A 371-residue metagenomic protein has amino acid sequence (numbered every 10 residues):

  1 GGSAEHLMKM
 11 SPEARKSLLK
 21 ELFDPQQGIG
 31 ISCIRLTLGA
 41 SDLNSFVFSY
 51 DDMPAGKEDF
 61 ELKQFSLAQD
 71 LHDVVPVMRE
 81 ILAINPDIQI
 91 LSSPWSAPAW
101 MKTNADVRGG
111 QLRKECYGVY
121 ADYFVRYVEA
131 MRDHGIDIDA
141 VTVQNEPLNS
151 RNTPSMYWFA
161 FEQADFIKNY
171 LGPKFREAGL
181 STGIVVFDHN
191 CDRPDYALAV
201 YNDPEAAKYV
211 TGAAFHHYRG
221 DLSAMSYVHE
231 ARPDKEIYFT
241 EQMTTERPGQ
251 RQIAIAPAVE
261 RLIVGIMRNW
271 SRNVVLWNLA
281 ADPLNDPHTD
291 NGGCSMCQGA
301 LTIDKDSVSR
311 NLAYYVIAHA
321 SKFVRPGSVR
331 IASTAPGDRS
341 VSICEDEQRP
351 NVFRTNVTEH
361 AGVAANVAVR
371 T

Functional and structural regions predicted by a protein language model:
G1-G2, P147, M243: Short, histidine-centered active-site or binding-site loop motifs used for metal coordination, general acid-base
G1-I138, F159, N169: N-terminal catalytic cores of secreted or lumenal carbohydrate-active enzymes
G39, S93-W95, V143-E146, H189: Short, well-ordered beta-to-alpha junction loops that form the rim of enzyme active sites and present histidine/acidic
L43-V47, P98-A105, P147-N152, R193-Y196 (+1 more regions): Short acidic/His/Gly/Ser-rich catalytic and metal-binding motifs that mark active-site loops of diverse hydrolases
L91-S92, D122-A130, H134-A140, S150-T371: Substrate-binding and catalytic surfaces of secreted/luminal carbohydrate-active proteins
